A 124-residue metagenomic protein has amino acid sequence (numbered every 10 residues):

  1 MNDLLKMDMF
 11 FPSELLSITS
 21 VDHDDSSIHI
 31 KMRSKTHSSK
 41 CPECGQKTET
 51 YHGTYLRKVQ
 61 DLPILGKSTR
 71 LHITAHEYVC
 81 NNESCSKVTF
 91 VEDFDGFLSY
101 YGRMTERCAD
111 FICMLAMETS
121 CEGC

Functional and structural regions predicted by a protein language model:
M1-K35, G45: Short alpha-helical elements
L16-H29, Y55-T69: Short Cys/His-rich Zn2+-coordinating modules
I28-T36, S68-A75: Short, flexible, mixed-charge glycine/proline-rich loop motifs that serve as phosphate/nucleic-acid-contacting
T36-S38, S86: Residues that cap or initiate secondary-structure elements
S38, E43-G45, H52-R57: Short Cys/His-based metal-binding microdomains
G45, V59-C124: Short, positively charged, Gly/Tyr-enriched micro-motifs that form contact patches at catalytic or ligand/partner
